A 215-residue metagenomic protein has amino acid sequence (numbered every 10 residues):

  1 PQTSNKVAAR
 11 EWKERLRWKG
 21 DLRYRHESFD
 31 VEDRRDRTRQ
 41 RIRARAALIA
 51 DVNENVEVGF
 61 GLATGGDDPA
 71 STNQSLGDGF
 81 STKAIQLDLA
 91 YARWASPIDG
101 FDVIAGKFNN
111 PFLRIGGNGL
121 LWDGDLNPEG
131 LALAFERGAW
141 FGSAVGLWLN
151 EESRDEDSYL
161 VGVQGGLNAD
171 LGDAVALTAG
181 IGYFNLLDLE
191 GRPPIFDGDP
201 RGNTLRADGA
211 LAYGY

Functional and structural regions predicted by a protein language model:
P1-N5, R43-A47, S143: Short intrinsically disordered, low-complexity coil segments enriched in acidic
P1-R35: N-terminal periplasmic/intermembrane-space "pro-region" immediately following the signal or transit peptide
A8, D21, R45-L48, A90-R93 (+2 more regions): Outer-membrane beta-barrel architecture
E14, D36-I42, K83-D88, D125-E129 (+2 more regions): Residues that define the transmembrane beta-barrel architecture of outer-membrane proteins
K19-D21, G59-G61, G65, I104-G106 (+2 more regions): Outer-envelope exported proteins of Gram-negative bacteria
R25-R43, A50-I98, F112-D123: Surface-exposed loop and membrane-interface regions of Gram-negative outer-membrane beta-barrel proteins
P97-V103, P111, N118-Y215: Signature for the C-terminal beta-barrel architecture of outer-membrane proteins
